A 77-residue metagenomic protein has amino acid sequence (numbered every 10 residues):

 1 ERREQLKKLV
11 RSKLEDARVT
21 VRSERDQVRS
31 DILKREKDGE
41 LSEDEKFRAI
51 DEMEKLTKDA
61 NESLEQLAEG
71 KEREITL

Functional and structural regions predicted by a protein language model:
E1-L77: Positively charged, low-complexity, intrinsically disordered RNA-binding extensions
